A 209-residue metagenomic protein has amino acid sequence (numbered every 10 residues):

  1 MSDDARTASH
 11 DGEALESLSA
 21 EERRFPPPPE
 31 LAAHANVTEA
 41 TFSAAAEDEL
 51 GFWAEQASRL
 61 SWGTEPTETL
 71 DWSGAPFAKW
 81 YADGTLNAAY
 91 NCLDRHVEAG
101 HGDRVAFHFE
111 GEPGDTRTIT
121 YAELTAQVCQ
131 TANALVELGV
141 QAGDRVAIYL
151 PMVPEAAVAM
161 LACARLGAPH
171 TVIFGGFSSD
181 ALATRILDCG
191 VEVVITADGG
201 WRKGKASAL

Functional and structural regions predicted by a protein language model:
M1-T7: N-terminal acidic, proline/glycine-rich, low-complexity intrinsically disordered segments
H10-E16: Short, Arg/Lys-rich segments that mark the N-terminal edge of DNA/RNA- and chromatin-recognition modules
E16-A40: Short, contiguous pre-domain boundary segments
H34-T41, P76-T85, F109-I119: Acyl-group handling in specialized metabolite and lipid biosynthesis
A44, A89, D103, F107-L161 (+1 more regions): Conserved AMP-binding/adenylate-forming core of the ANL superfamily
A44-E68, G84-A106: A short N-terminal helical cap/helix-turn-helix that marks the beginning of AMP-binding/adenylate-forming
L161, R165-L209: Structural core segment of the AMP-binding/adenylate-forming
